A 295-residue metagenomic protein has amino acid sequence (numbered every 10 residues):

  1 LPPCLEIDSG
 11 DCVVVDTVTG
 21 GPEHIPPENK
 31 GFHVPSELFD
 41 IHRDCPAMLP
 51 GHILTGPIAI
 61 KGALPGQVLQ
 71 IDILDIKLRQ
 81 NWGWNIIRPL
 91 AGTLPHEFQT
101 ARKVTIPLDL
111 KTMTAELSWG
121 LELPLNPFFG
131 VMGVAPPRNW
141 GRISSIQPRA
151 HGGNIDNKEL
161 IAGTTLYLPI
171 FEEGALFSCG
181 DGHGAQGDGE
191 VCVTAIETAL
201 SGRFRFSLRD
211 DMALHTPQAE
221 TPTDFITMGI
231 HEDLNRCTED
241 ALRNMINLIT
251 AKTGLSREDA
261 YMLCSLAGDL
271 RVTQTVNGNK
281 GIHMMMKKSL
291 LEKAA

Functional and structural regions predicted by a protein language model:
L1-P46: N-terminal, Lys/Arg-enriched amphipathic/low-complexity engagement segments that precede the first folded domain
P3, G56-A59, D156: Short, conserved secondary-structure segments in the cores of folded domains
V15, V68-I71, L168: A generic structural signal for residues embedded in beta-strands
G20-F32, I76-I86, G174-G184, T273-T275: Short, Lys/Arg- and Gly-enriched loop/turn segments at beta-strand edges
H52-I53, D72-A162: Intrinsically disordered, low-complexity linker/loop segments enriched in Gly/Pro and charged/polar residues
L125-N235: Conserved mixed alpha/beta catalytic, RNA-binding, or beta-rich assembly cores of soluble enzyme, regulatory
